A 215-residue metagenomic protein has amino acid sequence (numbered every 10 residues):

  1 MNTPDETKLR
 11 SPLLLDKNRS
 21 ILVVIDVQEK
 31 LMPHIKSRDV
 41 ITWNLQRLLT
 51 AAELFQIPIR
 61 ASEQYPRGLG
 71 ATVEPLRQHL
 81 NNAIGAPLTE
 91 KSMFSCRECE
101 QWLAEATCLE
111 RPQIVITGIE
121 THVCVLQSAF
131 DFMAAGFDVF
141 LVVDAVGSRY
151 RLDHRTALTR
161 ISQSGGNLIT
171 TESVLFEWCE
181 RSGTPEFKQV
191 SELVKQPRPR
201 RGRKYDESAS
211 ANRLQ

Functional and structural regions predicted by a protein language model:
N2-K8: Short gly/ser/thr-rich secondary-structure transition/capping motifs
E29-H34: Short acidic, Gly/Ser-rich segments with clustered Asp/Glu that frequently serve as metal-coordination loops in enzyme
I35-S128, L193-Q196: Active-site alpha/beta core segments
E74-P75, H79, L103, Y150-S164: Active-site-proximal loop->helix
S95-C96, H122-V123, V146-R151, L175-F176: Short gly/pro/ser/thr-enriched loop/turn and capping motifs at secondary-structure boundaries
V115-G118, G136-R151: A short glycine-rich beta-strand->turn/loop micro-motif centered on a GG-aromatic cluster
T170-L175, C179-Q215: Long, charged alpha-helical interface segments
